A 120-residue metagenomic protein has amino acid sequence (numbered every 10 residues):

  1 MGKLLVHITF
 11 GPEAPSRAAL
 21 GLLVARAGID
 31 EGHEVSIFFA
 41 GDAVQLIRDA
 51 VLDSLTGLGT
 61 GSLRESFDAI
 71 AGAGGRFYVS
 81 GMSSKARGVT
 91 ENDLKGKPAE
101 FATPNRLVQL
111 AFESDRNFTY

Functional and structural regions predicted by a protein language model:
M1-L5: Extreme N-terminal starter segment of soluble prokaryotic enzymes
V6-A19, V51: Short, glycine-rich nucleotide/cofactor-binding loops
A18-E31, I37: Histidine-anchored nucleotide/phosphate-binding helix
I29, A71, A111-F112: Anion (oxyanion) recognition and catalysis
V35-A40, F77-G81: Short internal beta-strands
A43-G57: N-terminal beta-loop-helix "entrance" segment that forms/cooperates in small-molecule cofactor or anionic ligand
D53-G81: A glycine-rich helix N-cap at a beta->alpha junction
A86-T119: C-terminal structural segments of small proteins and small subunits
